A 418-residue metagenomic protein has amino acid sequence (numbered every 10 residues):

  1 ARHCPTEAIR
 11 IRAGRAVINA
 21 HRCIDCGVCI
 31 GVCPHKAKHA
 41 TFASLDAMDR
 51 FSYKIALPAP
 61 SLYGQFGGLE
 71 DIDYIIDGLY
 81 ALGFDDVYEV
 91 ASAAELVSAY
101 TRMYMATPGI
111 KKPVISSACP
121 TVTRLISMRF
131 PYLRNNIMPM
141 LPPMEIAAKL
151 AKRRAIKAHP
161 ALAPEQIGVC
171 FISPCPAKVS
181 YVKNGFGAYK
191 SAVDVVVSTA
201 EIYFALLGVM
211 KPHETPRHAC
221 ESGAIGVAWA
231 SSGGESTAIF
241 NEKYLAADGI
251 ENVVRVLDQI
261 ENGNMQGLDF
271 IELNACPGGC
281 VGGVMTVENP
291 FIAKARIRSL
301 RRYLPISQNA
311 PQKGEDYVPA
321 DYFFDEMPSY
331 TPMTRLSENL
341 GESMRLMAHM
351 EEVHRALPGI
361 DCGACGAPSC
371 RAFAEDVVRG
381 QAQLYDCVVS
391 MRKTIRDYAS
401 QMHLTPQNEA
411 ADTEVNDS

Functional and structural regions predicted by a protein language model:
A1-P34, S127-P131, N136, M140: Helix-enriched interaction subdomains in cytosolic or periplasmic regions, typified by TIR/SEFIR signaling/NADase cores
A40-G363, P368-S418: Iron-sulfur-associated redox domains of electron-transfer enzymes in respiratory and anaerobic energy metabolism
